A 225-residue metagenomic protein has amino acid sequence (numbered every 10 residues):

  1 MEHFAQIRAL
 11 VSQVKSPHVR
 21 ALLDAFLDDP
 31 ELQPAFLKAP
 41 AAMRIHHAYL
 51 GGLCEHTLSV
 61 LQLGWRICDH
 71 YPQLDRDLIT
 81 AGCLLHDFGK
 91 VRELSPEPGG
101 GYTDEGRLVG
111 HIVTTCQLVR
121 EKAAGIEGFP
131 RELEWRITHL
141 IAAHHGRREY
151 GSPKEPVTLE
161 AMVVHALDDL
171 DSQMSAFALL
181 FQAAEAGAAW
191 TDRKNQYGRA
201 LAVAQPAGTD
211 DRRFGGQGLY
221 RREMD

Functional and structural regions predicted by a protein language model:
M1-F36: Extended, charge-rich, solvent-exposed interface segments
R20-F26, F36-A41, S95, S152-V157 (+1 more regions): Short coil/turn segments at secondary-structure boundaries
P30-L37, F88-L94: Acidic-glycine-rich active-site phosphate/pyrophosphate-binding loop
P34-E55, G99-T103: Active-site flanking loop/helix segments enriched in acidic
E55, R66-A184: Divalent metal-dependent catalytic cores for phosphoryl transfer on phosphate-bearing substrates
M174-A178, A183, A188-D192, P206-D210: Extended, charge-rich intrinsically disordered regulatory tails
L201-D225: Acidic, low-complexity intrinsically disordered tails
